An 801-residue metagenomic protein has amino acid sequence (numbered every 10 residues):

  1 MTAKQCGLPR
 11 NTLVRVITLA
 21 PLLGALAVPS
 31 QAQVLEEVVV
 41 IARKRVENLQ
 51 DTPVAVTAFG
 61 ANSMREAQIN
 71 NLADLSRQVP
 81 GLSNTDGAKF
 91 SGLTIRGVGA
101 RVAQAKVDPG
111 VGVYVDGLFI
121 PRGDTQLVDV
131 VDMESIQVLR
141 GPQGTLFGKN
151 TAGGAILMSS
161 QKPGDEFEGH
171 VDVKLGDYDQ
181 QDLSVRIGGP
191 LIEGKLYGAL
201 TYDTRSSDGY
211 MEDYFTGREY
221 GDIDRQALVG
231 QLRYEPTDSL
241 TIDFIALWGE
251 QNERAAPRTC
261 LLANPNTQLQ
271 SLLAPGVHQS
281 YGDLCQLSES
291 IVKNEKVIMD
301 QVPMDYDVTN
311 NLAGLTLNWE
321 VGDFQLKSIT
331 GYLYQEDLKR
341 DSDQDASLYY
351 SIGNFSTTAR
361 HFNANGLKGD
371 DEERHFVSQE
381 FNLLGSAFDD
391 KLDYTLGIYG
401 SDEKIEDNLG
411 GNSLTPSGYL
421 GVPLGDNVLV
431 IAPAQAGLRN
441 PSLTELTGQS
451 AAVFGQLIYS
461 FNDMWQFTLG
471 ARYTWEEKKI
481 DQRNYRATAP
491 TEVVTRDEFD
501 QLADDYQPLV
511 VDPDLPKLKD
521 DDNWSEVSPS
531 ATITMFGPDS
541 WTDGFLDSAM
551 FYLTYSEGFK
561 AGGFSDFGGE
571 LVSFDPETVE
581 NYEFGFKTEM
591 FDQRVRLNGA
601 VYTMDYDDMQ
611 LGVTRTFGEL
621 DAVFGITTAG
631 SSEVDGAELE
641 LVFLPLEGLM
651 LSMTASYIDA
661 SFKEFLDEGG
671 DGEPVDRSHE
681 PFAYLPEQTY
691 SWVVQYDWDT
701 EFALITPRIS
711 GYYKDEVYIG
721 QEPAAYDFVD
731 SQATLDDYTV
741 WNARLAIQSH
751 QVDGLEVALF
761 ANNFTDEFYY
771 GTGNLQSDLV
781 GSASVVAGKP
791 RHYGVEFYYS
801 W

Functional and structural regions predicted by a protein language model:
Q33-E166, F584: Acidic, small-polar-rich N-terminal luminal/periplasmic segments of exported/outer-membrane proteins
E36, D547, G648, Y712-E722 (+1 more regions): C-terminal beta-signal and adjacent terminal beta-strands/loops of Gram-negative outer-membrane beta-barrel proteins
P109-G110, R122, V131-R140, T145-Y214 (+6 more regions): Outer-membrane beta-barrel translocator/receptor signature
M211-E219, A256-M299, S342-K368, G410-L443 (+6 more regions): Solvent-exposed loop segments that connect transmembrane elements
G217, I223-Y394, D402-E403, R596: Outer-membrane beta-barrel domain signature, strongest for Gram-negative TonB-dependent receptors and also present
R233-T237, L384, G397-S401, T444-M604 (+1 more regions): Structural signature of Gram-negative outer-membrane beta-barrels, strongest in the C-terminal barrel of TonB-dependent
T316-V321, Q325-G331, E336-D341, F536 (+5 more regions): Membrane-embedded beta-barrel scaffold of Gram-negative outer-membrane proteins
S386, Y394, M464-F467, A600-D605 (+2 more regions): Gram-negative outer-membrane beta-barrel transporters
